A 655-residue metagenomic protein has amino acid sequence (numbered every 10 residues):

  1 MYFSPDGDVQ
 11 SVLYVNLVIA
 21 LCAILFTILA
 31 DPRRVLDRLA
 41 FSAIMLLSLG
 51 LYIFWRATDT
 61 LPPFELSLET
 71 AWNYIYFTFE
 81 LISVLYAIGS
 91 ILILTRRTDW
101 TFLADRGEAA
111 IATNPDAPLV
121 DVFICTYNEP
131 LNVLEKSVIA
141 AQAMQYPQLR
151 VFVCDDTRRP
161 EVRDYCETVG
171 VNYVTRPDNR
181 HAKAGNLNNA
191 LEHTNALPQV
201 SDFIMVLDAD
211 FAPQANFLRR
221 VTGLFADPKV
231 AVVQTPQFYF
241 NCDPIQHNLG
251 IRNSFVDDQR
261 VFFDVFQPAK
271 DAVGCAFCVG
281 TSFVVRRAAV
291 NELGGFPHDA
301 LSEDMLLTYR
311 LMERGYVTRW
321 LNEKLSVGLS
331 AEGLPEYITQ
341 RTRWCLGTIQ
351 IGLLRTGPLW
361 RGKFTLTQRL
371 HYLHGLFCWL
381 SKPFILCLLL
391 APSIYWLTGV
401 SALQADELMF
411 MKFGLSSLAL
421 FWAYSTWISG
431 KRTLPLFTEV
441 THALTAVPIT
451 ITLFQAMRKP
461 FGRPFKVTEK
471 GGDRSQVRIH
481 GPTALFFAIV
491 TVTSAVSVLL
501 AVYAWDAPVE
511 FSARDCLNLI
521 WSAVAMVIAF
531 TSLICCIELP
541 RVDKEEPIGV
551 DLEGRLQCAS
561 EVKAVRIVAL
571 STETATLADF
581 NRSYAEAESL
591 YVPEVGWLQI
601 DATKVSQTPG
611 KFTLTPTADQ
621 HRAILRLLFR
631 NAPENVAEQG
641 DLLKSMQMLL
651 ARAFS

Functional and structural regions predicted by a protein language model:
M1-N114, C166, K382, D515-E538 (+1 more regions): N-terminal membrane-anchoring/stem segments of glycan-assembly enzymes
M1-S11, L25-A40, E65-W72, R96-D105 (+2 more regions): Basic/Trp-rich segment in TM-proximal cytosolic loops or flexible interdomain/linker regions
L119-D121, R150, L306: Cell-envelope/extracellular polymer assembly enzymes that use nucleotide-activated donors
I139-Q148: Short, acidic, metal-binding catalytic loop of nucleotide-sugar glycosyltransferases
D155-V162, D178-R180: A conserved acidic beta->alpha catalytic loop
T175-F203, A215-L301, M312-E313, L334-F377: Long helical/loop segments within the catalytic core of UDP-sugar-dependent glycosyltransferases, especially the large
D208-A212: The conserved acidic donor/metal-binding loop of glycosyltransferases
V477-L485, T491-V492, V496-S655: Structured alpha-helical
